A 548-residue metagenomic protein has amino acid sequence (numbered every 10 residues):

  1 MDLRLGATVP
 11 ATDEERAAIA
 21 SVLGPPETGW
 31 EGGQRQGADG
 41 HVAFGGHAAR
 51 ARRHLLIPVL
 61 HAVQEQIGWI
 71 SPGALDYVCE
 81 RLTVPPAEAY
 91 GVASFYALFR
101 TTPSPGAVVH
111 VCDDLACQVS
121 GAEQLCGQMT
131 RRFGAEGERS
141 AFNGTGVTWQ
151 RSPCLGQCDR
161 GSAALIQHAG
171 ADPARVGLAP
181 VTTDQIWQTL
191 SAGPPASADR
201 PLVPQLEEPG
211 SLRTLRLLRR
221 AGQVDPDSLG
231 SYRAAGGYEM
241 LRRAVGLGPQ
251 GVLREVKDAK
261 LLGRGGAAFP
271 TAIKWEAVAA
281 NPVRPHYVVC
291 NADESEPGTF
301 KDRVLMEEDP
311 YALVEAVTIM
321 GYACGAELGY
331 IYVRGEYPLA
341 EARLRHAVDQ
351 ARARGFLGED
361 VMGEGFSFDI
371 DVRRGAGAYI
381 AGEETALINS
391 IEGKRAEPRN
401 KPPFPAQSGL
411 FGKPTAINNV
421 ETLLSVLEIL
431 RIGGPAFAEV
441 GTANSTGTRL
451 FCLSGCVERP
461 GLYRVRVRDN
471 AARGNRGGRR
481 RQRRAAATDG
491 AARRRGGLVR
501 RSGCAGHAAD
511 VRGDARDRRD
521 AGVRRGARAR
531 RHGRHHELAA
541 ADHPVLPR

Functional and structural regions predicted by a protein language model:
M1-R548: Feature of Fe-S/electron-transfer and energy-metabolism proteins that preferentially highlights extended coupling
